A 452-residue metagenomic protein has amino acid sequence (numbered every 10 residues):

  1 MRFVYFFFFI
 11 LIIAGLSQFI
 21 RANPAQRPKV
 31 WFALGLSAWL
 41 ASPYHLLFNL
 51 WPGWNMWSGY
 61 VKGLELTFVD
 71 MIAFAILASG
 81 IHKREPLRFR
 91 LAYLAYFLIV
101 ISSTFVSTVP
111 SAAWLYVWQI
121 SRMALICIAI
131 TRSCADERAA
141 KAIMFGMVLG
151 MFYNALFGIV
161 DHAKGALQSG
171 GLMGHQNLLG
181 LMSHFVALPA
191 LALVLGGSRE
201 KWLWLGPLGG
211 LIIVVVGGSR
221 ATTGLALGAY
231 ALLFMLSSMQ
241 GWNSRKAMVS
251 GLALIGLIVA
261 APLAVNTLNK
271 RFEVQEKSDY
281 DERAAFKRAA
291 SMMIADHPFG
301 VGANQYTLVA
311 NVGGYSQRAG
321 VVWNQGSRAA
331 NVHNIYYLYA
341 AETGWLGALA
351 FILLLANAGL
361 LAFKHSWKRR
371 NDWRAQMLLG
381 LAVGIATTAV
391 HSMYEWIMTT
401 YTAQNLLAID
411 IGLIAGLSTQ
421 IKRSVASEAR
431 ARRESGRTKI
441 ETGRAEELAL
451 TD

Functional and structural regions predicted by a protein language model:
M1-S79, V100-S107, L417: N-terminal signal-anchor transmembrane segment
R2-F3, A14-L16, A73-L77, F97-F105 (+12 more regions): Alpha-helical transmembrane segments of multi-pass inner-membrane proteins
V30-W39, A362-E395, D410-I414: Loop-to-helix entry and N-terminal half of a specific, functionally important transmembrane alpha helix in multi-pass
I212, V216-G217, F234-D279, R288-A295 (+3 more regions): A membrane-periplasm/extracellular boundary helix in multi-pass inner-membrane enzymes that assemble envelope glycans
S219, P298, V321-A362, V390: A conserved mid-to-late transmembrane alpha helix and its immediate loop/hinge that forms the functional core
F234, S244-A247, T343-T387: Hydrophobic transmembrane alpha-helices and their immediate junctions
V274-R288, G302-T343, S366: Long extracytoplasmic/lumenal interhelical loops at the membrane interface of multi-pass membrane proteins
L354, L379-E434: Transmembrane alpha-helices of multi-pass inner-membrane enzymes
